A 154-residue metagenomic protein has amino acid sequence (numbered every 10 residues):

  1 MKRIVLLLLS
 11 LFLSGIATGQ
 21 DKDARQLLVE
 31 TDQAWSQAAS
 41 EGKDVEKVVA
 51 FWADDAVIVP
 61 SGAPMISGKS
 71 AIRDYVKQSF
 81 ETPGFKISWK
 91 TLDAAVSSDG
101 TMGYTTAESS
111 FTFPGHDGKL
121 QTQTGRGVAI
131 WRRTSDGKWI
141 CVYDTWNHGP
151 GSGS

Functional and structural regions predicted by a protein language model:
M1-I4: Positively charged n-region of N-terminal signal peptides that target proteins for export
L6-G15: Bacterial N-terminal signal peptides
Q20-A50, V57-S154: A beta-strand edge to alpha-helix "cap/lid" segment located at domain peripheries
